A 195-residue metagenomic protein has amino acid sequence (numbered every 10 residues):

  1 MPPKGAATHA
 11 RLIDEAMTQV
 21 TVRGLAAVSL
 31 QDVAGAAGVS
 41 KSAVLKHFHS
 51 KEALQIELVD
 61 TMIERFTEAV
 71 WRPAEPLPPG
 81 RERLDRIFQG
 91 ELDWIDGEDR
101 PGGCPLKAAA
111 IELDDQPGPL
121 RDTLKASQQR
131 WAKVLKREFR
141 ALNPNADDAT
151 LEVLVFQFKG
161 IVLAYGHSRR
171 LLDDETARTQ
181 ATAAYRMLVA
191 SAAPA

Functional and structural regions predicted by a protein language model:
M1-A7, R140, A192-A195: N-terminal intrinsically disordered/low-complexity leader segments
R11, E15-E57: Helix-turn-helix
E57, W71-G102, L151-F158: Hydrophobic alpha-helical connector segments
D60-T67: Short, basic, alpha-helical segments at the C-terminal edge of helix-turn-helix-like DNA-binding modules
R72, P101, P119-R130, V134-R137: Short, solvent-exposed amphipathic helices
R83, E98-G118: Amphipathic alpha-helical segments used for helix-helix packing
F88-E91, L106-A110, F158, V162-Y165: Short alpha-helical scaffolding segments that buttress acidic/His motifs in well-ordered protein cores
P117-Q129, A141-M187, A195: Hydrophobic/aromatic-rich alpha-helical bundle segments in the mid-to-C-terminal region
